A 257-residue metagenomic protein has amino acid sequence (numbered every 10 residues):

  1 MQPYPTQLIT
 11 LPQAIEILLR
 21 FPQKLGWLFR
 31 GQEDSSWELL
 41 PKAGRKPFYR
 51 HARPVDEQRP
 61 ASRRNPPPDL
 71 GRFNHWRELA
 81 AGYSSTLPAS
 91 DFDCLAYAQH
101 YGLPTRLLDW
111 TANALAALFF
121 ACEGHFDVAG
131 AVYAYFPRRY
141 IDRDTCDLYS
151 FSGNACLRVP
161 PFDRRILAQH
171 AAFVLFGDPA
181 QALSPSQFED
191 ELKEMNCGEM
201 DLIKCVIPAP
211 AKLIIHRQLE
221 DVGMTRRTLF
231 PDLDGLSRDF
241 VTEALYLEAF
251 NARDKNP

Functional and structural regions predicted by a protein language model:
M1-P257: Catalytic-core elements of nucleic-acid end-processing and repair enzymes
